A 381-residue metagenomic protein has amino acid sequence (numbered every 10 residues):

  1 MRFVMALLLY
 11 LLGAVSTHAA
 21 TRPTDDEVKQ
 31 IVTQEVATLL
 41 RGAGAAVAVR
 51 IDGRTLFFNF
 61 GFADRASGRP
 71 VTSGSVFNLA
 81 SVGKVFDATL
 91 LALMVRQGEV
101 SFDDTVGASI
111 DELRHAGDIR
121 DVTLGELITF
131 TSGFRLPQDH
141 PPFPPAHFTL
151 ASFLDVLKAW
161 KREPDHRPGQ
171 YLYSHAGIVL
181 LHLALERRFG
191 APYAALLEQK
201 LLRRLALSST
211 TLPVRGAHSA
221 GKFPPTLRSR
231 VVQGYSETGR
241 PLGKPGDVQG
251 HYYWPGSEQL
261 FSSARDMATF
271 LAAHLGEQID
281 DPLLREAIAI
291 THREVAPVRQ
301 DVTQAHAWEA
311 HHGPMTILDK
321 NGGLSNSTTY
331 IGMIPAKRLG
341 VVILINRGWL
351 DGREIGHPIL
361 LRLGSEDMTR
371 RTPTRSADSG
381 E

Functional and structural regions predicted by a protein language model:
M1-F3: Positively charged n-region of N-terminal signal peptides that target proteins for export
M5-A14: Bacterial N-terminal signal peptides
T17-T21: Boundary at the C-terminal end of the N-terminal hydrophobic targeting segment
R22-F77, E99-S101, A151, D155-A159: Short, conserved catalytic-motif segment at the N-terminal edge
L39-A43, S67-L127, E163-A176, P255-E258 (+1 more regions): Short active-site loop at a secondary-structure junction that contains or immediately precedes the catalytic residue(s)
D64, G117-S325, T329: Short, surface-exposed loop or secondary-structure junction motifs that flank catalytic or metal-binding residues
R293-D301, G313-P314, N346-E381: Short, gly/Ser/Thr-rich active-site loops of penicillin-recognizing serine hydrolases
D319-K320, T328-R347: Short, well-ordered beta-strand elements
